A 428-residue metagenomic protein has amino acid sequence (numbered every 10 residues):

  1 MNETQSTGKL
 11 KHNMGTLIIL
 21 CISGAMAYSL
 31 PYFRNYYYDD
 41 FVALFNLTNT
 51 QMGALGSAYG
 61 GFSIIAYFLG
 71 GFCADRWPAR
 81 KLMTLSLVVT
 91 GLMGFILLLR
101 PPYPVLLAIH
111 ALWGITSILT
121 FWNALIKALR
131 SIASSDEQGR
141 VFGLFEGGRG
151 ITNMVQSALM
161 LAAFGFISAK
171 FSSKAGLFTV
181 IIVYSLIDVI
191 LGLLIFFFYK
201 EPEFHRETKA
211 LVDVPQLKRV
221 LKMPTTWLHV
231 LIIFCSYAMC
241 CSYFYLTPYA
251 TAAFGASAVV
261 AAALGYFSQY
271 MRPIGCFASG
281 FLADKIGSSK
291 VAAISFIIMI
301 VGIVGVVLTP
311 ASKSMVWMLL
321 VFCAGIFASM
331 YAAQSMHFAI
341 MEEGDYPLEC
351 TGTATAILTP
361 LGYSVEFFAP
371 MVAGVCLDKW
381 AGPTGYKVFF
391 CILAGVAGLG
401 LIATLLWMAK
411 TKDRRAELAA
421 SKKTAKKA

Functional and structural regions predicted by a protein language model:
N2-L10, E201-H229, A428: Juxtamembrane intracellular "pre-TM" segments in multi-pass secondary transporters
R34-Y38, N153, S157, P224-C276 (+2 more regions): Extracytoplasmic gate region of multi-pass secondary transporters
R76-L87, D284-I297: Cytoplasmic membrane-interface "Motif A"-like loop-to-helix N-cap segments of 12-TM Major Facilitator Superfamily
I109-G148: Cytoplasmic helix-loop-helix junction between adjacent transmembrane helices in 12-TM secondary transporters
G139-G165, T359-P370: Glycine-rich segments within core transmembrane alpha-helices of 12-TM secondary carriers
N153, D345-A381: A late C-terminal transmembrane helix in Major Facilitator Superfamily
L161, S185-R206, A403-M408: C-terminal membrane-cytosol helix-exit motif in multi-pass small-molecule transporters
S289-I340: C-terminal transmembrane helical hairpin of 12-TM major facilitator-type secondary transporters
